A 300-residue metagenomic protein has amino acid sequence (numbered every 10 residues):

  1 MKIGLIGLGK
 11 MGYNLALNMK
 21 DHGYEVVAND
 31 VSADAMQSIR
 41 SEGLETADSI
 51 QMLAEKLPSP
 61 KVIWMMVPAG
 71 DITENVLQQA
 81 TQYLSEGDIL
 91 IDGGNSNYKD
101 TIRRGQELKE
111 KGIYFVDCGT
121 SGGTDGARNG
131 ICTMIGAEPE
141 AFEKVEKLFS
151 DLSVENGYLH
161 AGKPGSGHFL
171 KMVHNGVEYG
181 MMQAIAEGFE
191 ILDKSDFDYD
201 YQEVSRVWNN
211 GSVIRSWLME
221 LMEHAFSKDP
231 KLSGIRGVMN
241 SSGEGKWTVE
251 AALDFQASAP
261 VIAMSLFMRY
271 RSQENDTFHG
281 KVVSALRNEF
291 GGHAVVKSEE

Functional and structural regions predicted by a protein language model:
M1-V62, G87, T124-G126, N288: NAD(P)+-binding Rossmann beta1-loop-alpha1 motif at the extreme N-terminus of oxidoreductases
I3-L5, L90, F115, M134: Short glycine-aspartate micro-motif
K20, R40, I102, K109 (+1 more regions): Anion (oxyanion) recognition and catalysis
V26, T46, Y114-V116, A259: Hydrophobic beta-strand scaffold residues
V31, L44-I102, K109, A127-I135: Rossmann-like NAD(P)-binding element
V76, N97-E187: Rossmann-fold dinucleotide-binding core
M134, K144, G165-H293, K297: Helical "substrate-binding/catalytic lid" subdomain of Rossmann-like NAD(P)-dependent dehydrogenases/reductases
